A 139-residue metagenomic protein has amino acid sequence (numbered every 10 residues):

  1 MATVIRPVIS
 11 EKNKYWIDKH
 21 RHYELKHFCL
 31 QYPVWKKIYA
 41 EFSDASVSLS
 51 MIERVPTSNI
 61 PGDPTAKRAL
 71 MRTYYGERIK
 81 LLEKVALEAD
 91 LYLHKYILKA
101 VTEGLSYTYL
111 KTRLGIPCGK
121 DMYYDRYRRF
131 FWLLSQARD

Functional and structural regions predicted by a protein language model:
M1-E88, T108: N-terminal interaction/assembly modules
S43, D90-L93, L134, R138: Long, hydrophobic, amphipathic alpha-helical segments used as structural scaffolds
T73-G76, V101-E103, Y123: Short acidic alpha-helix initiation/capping motifs at coil-to-helix transition points, especially at protein N-termini
E88-L105: Short amphipathic alpha helix immediately N-terminal
L98-T102, G115, R128: Short amphipathic alpha-helical surface patches that mediate protein-protein
E103-K120: Helix-turn-helix DNA-binding module
Y123-A137: DNA major-groove recognition helices of helix-turn-helix
